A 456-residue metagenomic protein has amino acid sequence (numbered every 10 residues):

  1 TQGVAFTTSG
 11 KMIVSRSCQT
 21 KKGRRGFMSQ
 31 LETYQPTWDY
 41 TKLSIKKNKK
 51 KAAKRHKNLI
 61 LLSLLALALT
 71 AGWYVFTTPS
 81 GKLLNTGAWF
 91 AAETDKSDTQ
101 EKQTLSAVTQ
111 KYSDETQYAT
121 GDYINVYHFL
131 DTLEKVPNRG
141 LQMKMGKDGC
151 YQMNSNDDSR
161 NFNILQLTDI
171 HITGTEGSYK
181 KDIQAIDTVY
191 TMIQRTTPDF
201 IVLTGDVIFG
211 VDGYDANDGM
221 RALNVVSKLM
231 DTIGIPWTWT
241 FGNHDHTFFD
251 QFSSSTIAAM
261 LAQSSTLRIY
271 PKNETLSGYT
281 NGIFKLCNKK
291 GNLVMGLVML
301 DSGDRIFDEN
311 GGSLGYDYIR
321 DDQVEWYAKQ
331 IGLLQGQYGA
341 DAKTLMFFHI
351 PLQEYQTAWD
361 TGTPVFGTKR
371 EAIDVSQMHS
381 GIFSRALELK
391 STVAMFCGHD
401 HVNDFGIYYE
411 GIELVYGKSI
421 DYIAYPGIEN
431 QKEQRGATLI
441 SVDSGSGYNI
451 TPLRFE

Functional and structural regions predicted by a protein language model:
K46-L65: N-terminal Sec-pathway targeting helices
V75-D131, I283-G291, I382-L389, N403-E456: Binuclear metal-dependent phosphoesterase catalytic core
T86-M220: N-terminal active-site segment of His-dependent metallophosphoesterases
N125-M153, A222-Y338, Y422, R435-S441: Extended active-site neighborhood of metal-dependent phosphoesterases/phosphodiesterases
N161-G174, V294-D304, F347, I412-S419: Active-site-proximal beta-strand elements of phosphoester/diester hydrolases
T173-G174, F209-D212, W239-Q251, R305-D308 (+3 more regions): Active-site environment of divalent metal-dependent phosphoester hydrolases
G177-K181, G205-K228, H246-S265, A358 (+1 more regions): Metal-dependent catalytic neighborhoods of phosphoester/phosphodiester hydrolases
T197-F200, G296-M299, G312-D404: His/acidic metal-ligating clusters that form di-metal
